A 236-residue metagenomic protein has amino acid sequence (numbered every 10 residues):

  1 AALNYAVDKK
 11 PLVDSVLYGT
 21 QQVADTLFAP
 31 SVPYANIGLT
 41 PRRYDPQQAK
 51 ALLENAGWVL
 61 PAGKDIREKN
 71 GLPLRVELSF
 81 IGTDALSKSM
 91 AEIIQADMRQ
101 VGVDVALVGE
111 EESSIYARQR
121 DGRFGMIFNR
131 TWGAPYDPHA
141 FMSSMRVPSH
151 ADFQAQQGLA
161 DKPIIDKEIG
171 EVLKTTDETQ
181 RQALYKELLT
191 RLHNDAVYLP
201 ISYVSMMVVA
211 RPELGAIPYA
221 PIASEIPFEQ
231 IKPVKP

Functional and structural regions predicted by a protein language model:
N4-T40, D45-Q48, L86-Q95, A117-P236: Detector for C-terminal structural segments
S15-V16, A24-D25, P61-R67, L107-G109 (+1 more regions): Surface-exposed patches in mature extracellular/periplasmic domains of secreted proteins
R43-E77: Immediate post-signal peptide segment of exported/extracytoplasmic ligand-binding proteins
G63, I81, V108-E110, N129 (+1 more regions): Conserved beta-strand termini and adjacent loop/short-helix elements that scaffold enzyme active sites in alpha/beta
P73-G82, V105-V108: Short, well-ordered beta-strand elements
G102: Short glycine-rich hinge loops at helix-strand junctions in the catalytic core of two-component histidine kinases
L107-A117: Short helix-initiation/N-cap motifs at beta->coil->alpha
